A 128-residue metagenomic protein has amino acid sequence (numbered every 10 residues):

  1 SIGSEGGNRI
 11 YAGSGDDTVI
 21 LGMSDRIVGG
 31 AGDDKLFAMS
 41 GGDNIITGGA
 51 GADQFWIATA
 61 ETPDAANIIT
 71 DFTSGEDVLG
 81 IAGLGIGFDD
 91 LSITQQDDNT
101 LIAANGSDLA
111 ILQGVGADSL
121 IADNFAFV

Functional and structural regions predicted by a protein language model:
S1-F88: Acidic, glycine-rich calcium-binding repeat modules characteristic of RTX/beta-roll and related beta-solenoid repeat
D89-V128: Low-complexity acidic/polar repeat-biased segments
